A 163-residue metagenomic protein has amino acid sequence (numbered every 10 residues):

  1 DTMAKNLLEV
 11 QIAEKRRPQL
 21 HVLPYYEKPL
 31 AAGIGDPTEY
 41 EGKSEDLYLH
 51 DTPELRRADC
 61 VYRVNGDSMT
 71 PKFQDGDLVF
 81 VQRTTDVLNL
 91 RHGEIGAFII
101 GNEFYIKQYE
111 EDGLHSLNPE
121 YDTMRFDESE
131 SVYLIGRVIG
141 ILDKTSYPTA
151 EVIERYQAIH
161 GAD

Functional and structural regions predicted by a protein language model:
D1-D75, D86-N89, G140-D163: Short, positionally conserved secondary-structure boundary motifs
L23, Y62, F104-K107, Y133-G136: Small-residue-enriched segments and motifs
E45-L49, K107, M124-E128: Generic detection of short hydrophobic beta-strand segments and adjacent strand-loop junctions
D77-L78, E94: Structural motif
V81-Q82, I99: Residue-level recognition of conserved beta-strand edge/terminus positions
T85, F104-Y105, E120-D122: Histidine-centered metal-chelating micro-motifs
R91-Y105, E110-G113: Short, compositionally biased
E110-A150: Glycine- and charge-enriched low-complexity intrinsically disordered segments
